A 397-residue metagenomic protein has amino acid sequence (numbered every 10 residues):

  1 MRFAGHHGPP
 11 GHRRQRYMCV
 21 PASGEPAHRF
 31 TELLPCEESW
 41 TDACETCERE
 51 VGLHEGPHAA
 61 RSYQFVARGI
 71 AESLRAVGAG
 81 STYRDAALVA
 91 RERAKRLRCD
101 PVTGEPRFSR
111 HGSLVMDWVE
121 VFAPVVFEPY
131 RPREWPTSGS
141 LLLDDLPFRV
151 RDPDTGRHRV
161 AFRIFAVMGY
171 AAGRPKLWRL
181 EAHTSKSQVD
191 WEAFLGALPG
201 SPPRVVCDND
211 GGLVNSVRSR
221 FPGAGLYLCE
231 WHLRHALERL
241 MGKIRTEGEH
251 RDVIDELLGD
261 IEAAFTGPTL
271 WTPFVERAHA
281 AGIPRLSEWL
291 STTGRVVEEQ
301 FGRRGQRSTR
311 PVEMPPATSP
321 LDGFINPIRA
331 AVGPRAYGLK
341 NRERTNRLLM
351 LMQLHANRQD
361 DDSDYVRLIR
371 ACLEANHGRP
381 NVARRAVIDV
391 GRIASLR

Functional and structural regions predicted by a protein language model:
R2-P10: Short, intrinsically disordered, charge-biased short linear motifs at domain edges
G8, R14-G139, D145-D152: Short, positively charged, Gly/Tyr-enriched micro-motifs that form contact patches at catalytic or ligand/partner
R29-L33, G56, G173-R179, R335-Y337: Short small-residue beta-strand/loop micro-motif enriched in glycine and branched aliphatics
Y83, K95-C207, G211, N215 (+3 more regions): RNase H-like nuclease fold core
L88-R91, R131-S138, W289, G302-Q306 (+2 more regions): Short coil/turn segments at secondary-structure boundaries
R91-K95, E120, S291, R295 (+2 more regions): Short amphipathic alpha-helical surface patches that mediate protein-protein
P199-V206, G211-D361, N376-R385: Extended amphipathic alpha-helical interaction segments
Q359-R397: A short, flexible helix-boundary coil/loop motif
